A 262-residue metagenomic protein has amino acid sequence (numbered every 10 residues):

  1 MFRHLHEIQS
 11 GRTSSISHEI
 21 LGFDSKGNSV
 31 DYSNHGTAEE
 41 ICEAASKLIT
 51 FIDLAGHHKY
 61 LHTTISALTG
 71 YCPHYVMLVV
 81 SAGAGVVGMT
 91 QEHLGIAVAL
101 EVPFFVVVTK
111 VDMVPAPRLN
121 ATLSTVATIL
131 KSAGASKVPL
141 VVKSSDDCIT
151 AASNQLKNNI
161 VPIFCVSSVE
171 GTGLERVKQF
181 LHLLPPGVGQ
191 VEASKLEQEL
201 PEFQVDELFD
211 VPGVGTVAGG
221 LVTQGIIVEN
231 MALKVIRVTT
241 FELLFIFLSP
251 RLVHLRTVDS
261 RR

Functional and structural regions predicted by a protein language model:
M1-K59, Y71-H74: P-loop NTPase switch module centered on the Walker A-proximal segment
R3, T63-I65, V217, L221-V222: A structural connector/turn signal
Q9, I65-T69, S81, V98 (+4 more regions): Signal for well-folded cores of large energy- and translation-related assemblies
G11, D53, V76-M77, A97 (+4 more regions): Structural signal for hydrophobic/aromatic residues that build the beta-strand cores of folded beta-sheet domains
S17-E19, Y60-T63, M89-I96, A121-I129 (+1 more regions): Alpha-helical scaffold elements adjacent to nucleotide-binding pockets in ATP/GTP-utilizing enzyme cores
I20-A38, A121-S144: Internal, charge-rich low-complexity segments
S46-T50, L54-H62, G70-L94, V98-A121: Conserved Switch II/interswitch segment of TRAFAC-class P-loop GTPases
T128-R262: Conserved catalytic-core segments of large NTP-driven translation/proteostasis enzymes
